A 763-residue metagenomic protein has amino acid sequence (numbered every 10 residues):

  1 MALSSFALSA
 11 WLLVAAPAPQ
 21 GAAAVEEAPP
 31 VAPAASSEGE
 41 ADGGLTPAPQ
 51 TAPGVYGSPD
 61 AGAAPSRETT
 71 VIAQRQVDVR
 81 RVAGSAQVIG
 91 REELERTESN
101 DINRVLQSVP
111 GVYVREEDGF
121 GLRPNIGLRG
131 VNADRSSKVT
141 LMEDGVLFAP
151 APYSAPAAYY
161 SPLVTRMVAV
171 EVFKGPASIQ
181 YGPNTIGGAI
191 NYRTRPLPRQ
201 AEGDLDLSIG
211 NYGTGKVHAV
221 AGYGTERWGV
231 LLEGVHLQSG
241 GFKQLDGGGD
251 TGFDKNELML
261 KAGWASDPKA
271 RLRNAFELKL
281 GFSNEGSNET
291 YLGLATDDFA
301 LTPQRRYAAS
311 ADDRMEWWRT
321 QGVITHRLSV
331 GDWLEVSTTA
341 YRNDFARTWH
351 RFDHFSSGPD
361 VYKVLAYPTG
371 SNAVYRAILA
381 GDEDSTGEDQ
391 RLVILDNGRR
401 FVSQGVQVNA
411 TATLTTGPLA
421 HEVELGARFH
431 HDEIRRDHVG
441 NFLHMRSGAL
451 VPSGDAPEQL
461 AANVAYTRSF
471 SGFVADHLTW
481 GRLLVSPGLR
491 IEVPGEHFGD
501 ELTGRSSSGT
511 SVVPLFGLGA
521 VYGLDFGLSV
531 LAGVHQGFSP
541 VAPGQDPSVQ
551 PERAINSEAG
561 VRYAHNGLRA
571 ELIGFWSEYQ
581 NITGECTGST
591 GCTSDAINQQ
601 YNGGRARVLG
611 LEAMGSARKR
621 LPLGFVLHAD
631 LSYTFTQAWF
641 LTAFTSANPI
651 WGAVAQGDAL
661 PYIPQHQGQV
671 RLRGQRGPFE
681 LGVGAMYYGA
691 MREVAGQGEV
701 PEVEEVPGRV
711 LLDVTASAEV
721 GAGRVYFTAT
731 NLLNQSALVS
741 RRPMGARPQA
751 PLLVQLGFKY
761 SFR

Functional and structural regions predicted by a protein language model:
I72, N103-V146, P150: Extracytoplasmic beta-strand/coil segments of soluble accessory domains associated with Gram-negative outer-membrane
V146-K174: Short acidic/polar hinge/loop motifs at secondary-structure boundaries that mediate gating or recognition
E202, I209-Q238, D246-T290, R314-V330 (+1 more regions): Transmembrane beta-barrel wall of Gram-negative outer-membrane proteins
A270-E277, W317-E501: Face-selective signature of the C-terminal outer-membrane beta-barrel domain
S329, W333-D353, G523, S529-G533 (+3 more regions): Membrane-embedded beta-barrel scaffold of Gram-negative outer-membrane proteins
F401, T416, A420-D432, L460-E578 (+2 more regions): Structural signature of Gram-negative outer-membrane beta-barrels, strongest in the C-terminal barrel of TonB-dependent
T479-V485, P494, W576, Q599-G696 (+2 more regions): Gram-negative outer-membrane beta-barrel transporters
Q580, L627, A685-G696, A716-R763: C-terminal beta-signal and adjacent terminal beta-strands/loops of Gram-negative outer-membrane beta-barrel proteins
